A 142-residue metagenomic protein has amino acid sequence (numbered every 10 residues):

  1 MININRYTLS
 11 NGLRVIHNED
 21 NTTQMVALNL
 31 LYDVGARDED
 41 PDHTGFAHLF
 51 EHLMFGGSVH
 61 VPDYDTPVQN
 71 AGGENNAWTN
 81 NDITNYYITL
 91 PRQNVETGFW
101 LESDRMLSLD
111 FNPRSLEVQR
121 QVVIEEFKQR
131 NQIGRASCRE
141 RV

Functional and structural regions predicted by a protein language model:
M1-M25: N- or domain-start disorder-to-order transition segments that initiate the globular core
A27-T89: M16/MPP (pitrilysin/insulinase) zinc-metallopeptidase core fold and M16-derived inactive scaffolds
L49, L53, G57-S58, G98 (+1 more regions): Scaffold signal of the M16-like zinc-metallopeptidase fold and its non-catalytic homologs
G57, T89-V122: M16/insulysin-pitrilysin zinc metalloprotease superfamily fold
Y64, N75-N80, V95, F111-E117 (+1 more regions): Short, flexible active-site-proximal loops enriched in glycine and acidic residues
T79-Y87, R114-E125, Q129: Short, glycine/charge-rich beta-strand/loop segments that flank catalytic centers and engage negatively charged groups
